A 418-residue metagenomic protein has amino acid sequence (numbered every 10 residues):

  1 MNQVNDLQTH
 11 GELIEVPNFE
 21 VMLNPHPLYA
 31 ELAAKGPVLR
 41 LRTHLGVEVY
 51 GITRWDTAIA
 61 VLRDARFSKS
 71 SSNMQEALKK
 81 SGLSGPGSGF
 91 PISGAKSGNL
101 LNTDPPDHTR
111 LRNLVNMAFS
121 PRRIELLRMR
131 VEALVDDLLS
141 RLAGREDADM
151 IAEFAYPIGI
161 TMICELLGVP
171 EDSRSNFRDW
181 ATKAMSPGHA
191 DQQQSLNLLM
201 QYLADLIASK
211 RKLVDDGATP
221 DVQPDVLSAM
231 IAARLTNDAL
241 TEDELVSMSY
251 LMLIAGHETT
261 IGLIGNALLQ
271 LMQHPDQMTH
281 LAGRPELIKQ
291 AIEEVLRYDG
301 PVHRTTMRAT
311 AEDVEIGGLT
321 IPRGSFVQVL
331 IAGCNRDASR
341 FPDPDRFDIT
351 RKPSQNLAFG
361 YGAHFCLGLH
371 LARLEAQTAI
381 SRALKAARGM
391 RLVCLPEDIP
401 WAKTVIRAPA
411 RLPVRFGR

Functional and structural regions predicted by a protein language model:
M1-R418: Cytochrome P450
